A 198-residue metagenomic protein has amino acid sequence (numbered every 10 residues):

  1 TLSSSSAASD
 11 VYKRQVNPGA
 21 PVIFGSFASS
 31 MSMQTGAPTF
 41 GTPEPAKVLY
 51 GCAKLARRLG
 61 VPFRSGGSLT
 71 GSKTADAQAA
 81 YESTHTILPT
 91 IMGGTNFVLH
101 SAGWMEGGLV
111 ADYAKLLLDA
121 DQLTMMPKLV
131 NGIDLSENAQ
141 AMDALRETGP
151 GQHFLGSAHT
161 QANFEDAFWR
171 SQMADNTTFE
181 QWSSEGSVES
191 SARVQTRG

Functional and structural regions predicted by a protein language model:
T1-A8, Y12: Single conserved hydrophobic/aromatic residue that forms the stacking wall/gate of nucleotide- or nucleobase-binding
D10-G19, L55-L59, T90-F97, M126-S136 (+3 more regions): Change "in soluble alpha/beta enzymes" to "in soluble alpha/beta proteins
R14-F40, C52-K73, G93-G108: Core alpha/beta catalytic barrel or barrel-like domain that forms the active/cofactor pocket in diverse metabolic
F40-T42, E82, L116-L117: Short, hinge-like loop/turn segments at secondary-structure boundaries
P45-A46: N-terminal, Lys/Arg-enriched amphipathic/low-complexity engagement segments that precede the first folded domain
A75-Q78, L109-Y113: Histidine/acidic-residue-rich catalytic or RNA/ligand-binding cores of hydrolases and nuclease-related proteins
A79-H85: Charged helix-capping and loop-helix junction motifs
A114-G198: Catalytic-core signal marking the mid-to-C-terminal active-site face
